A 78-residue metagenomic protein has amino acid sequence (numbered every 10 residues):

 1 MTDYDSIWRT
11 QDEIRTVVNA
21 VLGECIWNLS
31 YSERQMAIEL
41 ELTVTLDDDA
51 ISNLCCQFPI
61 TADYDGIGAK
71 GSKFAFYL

Functional and structural regions predicted by a protein language model:
M1-T2, Y77-L78: Short intrinsically disordered terminal tails
T2-M36: An N-terminal amphipathic alpha-helical segment
S30-K70, A75: Acidic, low-complexity, intrinsically disordered interaction modules
